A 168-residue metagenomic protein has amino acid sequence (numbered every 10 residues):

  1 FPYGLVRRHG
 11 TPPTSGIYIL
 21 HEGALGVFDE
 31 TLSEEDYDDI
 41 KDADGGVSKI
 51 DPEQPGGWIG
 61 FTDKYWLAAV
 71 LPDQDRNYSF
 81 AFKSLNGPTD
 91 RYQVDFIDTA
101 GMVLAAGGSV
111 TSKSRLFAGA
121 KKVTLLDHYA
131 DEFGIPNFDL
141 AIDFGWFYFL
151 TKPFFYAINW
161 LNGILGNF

Functional and structural regions predicted by a protein language model:
F1-F138: Soluble non-transmembrane domains of integral membrane proteins
F117-F168: Interfacial loop/helix-cap signal at membrane boundaries in integral membrane proteins
